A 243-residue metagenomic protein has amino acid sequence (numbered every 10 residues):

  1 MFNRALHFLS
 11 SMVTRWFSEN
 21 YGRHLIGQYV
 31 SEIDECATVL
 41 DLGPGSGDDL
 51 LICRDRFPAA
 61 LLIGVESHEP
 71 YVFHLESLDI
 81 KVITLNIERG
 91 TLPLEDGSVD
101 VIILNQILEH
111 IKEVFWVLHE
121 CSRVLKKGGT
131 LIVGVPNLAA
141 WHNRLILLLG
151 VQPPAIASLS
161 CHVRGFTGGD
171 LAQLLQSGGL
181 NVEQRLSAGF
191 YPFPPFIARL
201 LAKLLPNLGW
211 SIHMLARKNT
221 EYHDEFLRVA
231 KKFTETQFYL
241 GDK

Functional and structural regions predicted by a protein language model:
M1-E95, V101-I103, F115-L118, S187-Y191 (+3 more regions): Conserved N-terminal segment of class I S-adenosyl-L-methionine
D34, K112, K126: Short conserved AdoMet
I80-V82, L148-Q152, L201-K203: Short, hinge-like loop/turn segments at secondary-structure boundaries
N105-H110: Short catalytic micro-motifs in class I SAM-dependent methyltransferases
F115-T130: A short glycine-rich, Lys/Arg-flanked "PGG" loop and its adjoining helix->strand segment in the class I
I132-P154: Conserved class I S-adenosyl-L-methionine
P154-D170: Acceptor-substrate binding/catalytic loop of class I
G169-A188: A SAM-dependent methyltransferase catalytic signature shared across enzymes that methylate proteins
